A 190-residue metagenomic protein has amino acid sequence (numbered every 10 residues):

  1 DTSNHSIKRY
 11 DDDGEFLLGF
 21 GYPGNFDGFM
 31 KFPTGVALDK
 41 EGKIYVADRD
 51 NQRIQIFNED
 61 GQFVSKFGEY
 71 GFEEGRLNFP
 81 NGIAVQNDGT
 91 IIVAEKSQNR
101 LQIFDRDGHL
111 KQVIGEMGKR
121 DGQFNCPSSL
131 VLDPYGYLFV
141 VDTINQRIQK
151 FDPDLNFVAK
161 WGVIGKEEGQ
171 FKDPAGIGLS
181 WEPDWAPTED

Functional and structural regions predicted by a protein language model:
D1-D190: Eukaryotic scaffold repeat domains enriched in small/polar residues
